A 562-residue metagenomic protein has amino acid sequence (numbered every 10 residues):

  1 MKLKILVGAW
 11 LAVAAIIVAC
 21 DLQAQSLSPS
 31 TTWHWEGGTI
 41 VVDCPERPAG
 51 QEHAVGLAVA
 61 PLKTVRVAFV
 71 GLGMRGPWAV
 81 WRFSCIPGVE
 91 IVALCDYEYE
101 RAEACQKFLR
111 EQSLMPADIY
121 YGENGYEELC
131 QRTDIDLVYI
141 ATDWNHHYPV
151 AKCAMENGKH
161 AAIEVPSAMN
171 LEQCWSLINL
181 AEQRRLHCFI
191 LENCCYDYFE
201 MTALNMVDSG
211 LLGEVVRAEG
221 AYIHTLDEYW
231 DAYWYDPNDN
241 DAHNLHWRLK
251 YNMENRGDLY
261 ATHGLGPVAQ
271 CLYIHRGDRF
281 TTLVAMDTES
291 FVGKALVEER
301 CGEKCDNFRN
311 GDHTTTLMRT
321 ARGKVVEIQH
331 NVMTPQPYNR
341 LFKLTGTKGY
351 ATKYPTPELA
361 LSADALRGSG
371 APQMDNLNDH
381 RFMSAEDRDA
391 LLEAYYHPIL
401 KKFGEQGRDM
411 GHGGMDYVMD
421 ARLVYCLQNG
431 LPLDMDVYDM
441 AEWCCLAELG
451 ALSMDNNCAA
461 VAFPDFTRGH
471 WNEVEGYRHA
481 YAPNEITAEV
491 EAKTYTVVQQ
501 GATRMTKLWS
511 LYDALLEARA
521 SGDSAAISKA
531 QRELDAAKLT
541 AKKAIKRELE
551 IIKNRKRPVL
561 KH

Functional and structural regions predicted by a protein language model:
M1-A9: Bacterial N-terminal signal peptides that target proteins for export
G8-V18: Bacterial N-terminal signal peptides
A19-A24: Boundary at the C-terminal end of the N-terminal hydrophobic targeting segment
S26-Q112: N-terminal Rossmann-like dinucleotide-binding module
S26-V41, P45-A49, W78, A269 (+3 more regions): C-terminal helical cap and adjacent loop that interface with cofactors, partners, or active-site loops
D118-I135: A structured beta-alpha segment of the ubiquitous adenosine-cofactor-binding alpha/beta core
L137, D143-W144, Y148-Y196, G210: Beta-strand-loop-alpha-helix segment that lines the small-molecule cofactor/substrate pocket of alpha/beta enzymes
H187-F189, C194-F308, N457: Predominantly a Rossmann-like dinucleotide-binding segment in NAD(P)-dependent oxidoreductases
